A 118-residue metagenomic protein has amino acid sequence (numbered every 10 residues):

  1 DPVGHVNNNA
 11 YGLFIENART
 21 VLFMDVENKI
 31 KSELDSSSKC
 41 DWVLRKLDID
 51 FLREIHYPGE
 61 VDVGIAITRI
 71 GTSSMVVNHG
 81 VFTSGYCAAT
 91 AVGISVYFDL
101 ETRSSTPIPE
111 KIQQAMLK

Functional and structural regions predicted by a protein language model:
D1-D62, T68-K118: Terminal targeting signals and extreme-terminal segments of soluble enzymes
